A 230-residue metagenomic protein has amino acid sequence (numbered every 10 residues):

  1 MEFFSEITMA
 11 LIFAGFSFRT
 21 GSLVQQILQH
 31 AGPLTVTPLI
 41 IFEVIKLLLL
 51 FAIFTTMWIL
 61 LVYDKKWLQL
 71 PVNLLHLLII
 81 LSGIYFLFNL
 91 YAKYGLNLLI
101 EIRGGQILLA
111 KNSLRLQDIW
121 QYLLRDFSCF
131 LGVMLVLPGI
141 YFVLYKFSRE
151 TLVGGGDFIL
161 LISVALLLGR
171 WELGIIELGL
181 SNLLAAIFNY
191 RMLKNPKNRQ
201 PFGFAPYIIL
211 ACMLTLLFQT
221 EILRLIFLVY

Functional and structural regions predicted by a protein language model:
M1-Y230: A membrane-topology feature that recognizes alpha-helical transmembrane segments and their immediate juxtamembrane
